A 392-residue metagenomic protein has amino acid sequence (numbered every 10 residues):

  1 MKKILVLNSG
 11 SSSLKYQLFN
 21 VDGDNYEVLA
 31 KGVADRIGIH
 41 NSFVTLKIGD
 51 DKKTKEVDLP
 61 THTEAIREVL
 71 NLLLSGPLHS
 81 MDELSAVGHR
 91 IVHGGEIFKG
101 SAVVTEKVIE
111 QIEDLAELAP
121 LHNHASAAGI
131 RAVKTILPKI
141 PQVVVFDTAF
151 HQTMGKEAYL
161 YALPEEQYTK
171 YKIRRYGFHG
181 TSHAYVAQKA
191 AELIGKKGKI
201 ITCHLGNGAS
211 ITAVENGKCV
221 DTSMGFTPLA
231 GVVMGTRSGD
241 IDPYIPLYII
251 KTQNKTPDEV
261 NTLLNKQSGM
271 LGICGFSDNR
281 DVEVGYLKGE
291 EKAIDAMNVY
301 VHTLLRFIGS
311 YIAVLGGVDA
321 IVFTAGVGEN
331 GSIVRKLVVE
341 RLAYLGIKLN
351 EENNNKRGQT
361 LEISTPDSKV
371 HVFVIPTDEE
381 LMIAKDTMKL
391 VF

Functional and structural regions predicted by a protein language model:
I4, S13-P60: Short glycine-rich, Thr/Ser-proximal phosphate-binding strand/loop in the N-terminal lobe of ATP-dependent enzymes
S9-G10, R90-V92, L205-N207, V318 (+1 more regions): Glycine-rich beta-strand-to-loop/alpha-helix junction loops that act as flexible
N71-S85, A190-I194, I308-D319: Phosphate/pyrophosphate-binding loops at sites that engage ATP/ADP/AMP, CoA/4′-phosphopantetheine, polyphosphate
L73-H122, V143, F150-A158: Short beta-strand-loop/turn "lid" adjacent to the catalytic site in phosphate-handling enzymes
F150-I250: Glycine-rich phosphate-binding loop of actin/hexokinase-like ATP-binding domains
E215, D221-Q253, T262, A325-K356: Catalytic phosphate/nucleotide-handling subdomain of diverse soluble enzymes
Q253-A296: A mobile "lid/hinge" subdomain adjacent to the ATP/sugar-phosphate binding pocket shared across diverse ATP-dependent
I294, N298-V314, D319, G328-F392: Internal helix-turn-beta structural module
